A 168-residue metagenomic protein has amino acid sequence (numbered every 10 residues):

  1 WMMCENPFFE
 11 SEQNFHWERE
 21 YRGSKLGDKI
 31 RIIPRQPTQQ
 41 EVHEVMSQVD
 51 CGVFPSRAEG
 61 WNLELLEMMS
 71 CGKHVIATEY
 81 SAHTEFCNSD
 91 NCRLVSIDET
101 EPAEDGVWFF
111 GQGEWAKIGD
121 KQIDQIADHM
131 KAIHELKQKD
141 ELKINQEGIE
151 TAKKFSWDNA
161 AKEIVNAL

Functional and structural regions predicted by a protein language model:
E12-Q40: Nucleotide-activated donor-binding/catalytic signature segment of Leloir-type glycosyltransferases, i.e., the conserved
H43-V49: Short alpha-helical donor nucleotide-sugar binding micro-motif in glycosyltransferases
D50, G72, E79: A short alpha->beta transition loop at the rim of the catalytic pocket in nucleotide-sugar-dependent
R57: Aromatic "clamp/platform" in nucleotide-sugar-dependent glycosyltransferases that forms part of the donor/acceptor
N62-E67, V75, A82-E85: A short, glycine- and acidic-residue-rich donor-binding loop in the catalytic cores of nucleotide-sugar-dependent
H74-A77, R93-S96: Short hydrophobic beta-strand element within catalytic cores of glycosyltransferases and related nucleotide-activated
E99-D140: C-terminal "capping" alpha-helix adjacent to the active site of nucleotide-linked donor transferases in cell-envelope
I118-Q125, Q138-N166: A charged, aromatic-enriched C-terminal amphipathic alpha-helix characteristic of glycosyltransferases across folds
